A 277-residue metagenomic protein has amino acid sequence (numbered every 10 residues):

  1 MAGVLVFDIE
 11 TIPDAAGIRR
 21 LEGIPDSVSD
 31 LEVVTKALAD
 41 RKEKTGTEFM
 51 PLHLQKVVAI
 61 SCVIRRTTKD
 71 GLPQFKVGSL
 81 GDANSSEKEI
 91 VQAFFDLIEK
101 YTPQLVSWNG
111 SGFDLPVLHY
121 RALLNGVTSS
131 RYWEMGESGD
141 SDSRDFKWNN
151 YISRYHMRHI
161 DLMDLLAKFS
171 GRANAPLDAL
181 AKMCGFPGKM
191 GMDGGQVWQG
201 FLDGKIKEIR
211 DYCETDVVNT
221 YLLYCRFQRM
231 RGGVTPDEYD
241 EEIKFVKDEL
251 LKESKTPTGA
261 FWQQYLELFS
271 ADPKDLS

Functional and structural regions predicted by a protein language model:
M1-S277: DEDD superfamily 3′-5′ metal-dependent exonuclease/proofreading module
